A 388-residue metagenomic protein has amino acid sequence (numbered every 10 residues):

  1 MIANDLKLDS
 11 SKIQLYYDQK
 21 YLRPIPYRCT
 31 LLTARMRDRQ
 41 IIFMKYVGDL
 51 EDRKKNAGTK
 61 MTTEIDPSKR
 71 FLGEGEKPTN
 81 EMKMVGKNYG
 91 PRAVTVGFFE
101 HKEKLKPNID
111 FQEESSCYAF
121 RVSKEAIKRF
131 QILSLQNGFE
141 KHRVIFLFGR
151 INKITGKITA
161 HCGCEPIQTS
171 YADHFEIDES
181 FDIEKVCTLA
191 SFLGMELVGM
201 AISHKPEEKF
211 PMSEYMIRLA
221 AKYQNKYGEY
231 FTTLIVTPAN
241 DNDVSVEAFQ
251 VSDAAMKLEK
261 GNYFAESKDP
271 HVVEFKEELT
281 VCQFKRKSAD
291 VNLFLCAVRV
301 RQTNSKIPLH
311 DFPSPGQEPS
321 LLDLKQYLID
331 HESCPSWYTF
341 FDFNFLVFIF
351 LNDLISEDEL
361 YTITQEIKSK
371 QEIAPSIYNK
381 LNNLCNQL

Functional and structural regions predicted by a protein language model:
M1-D110, E114, S180, M216-A221 (+2 more regions): C-terminal functional modules of predominantly eukaryotic multidomain proteins
I2-A3, R37, Q131, C187 (+1 more regions): Amphipathic alpha-helical interaction motifs in eukaryotic regulatory proteins
L8-S10, P26, L31, R37-R39 (+8 more regions): Eukaryote-biased feature marking scaffold/signaling PDZ-domain proteins and nuclear chromatin regulators
Q112-N137: Active-site-proximal, Lys/Arg-enriched surface segment that forms a nucleic-acid-binding/basic interface patch
V144-R150, T232-I235: Short beta-strand scaffold segments in enzyme catalytic cores
G149-D173: N-terminal, Lys/Arg-enriched amphipathic/low-complexity engagement segments that precede the first folded domain
R150-T155, H204-P206, V236-N242: Short, flexible beta-strand-to-coil junctions
E165-R218: Short HxH-centered metal-ligating active-site micro-motif
